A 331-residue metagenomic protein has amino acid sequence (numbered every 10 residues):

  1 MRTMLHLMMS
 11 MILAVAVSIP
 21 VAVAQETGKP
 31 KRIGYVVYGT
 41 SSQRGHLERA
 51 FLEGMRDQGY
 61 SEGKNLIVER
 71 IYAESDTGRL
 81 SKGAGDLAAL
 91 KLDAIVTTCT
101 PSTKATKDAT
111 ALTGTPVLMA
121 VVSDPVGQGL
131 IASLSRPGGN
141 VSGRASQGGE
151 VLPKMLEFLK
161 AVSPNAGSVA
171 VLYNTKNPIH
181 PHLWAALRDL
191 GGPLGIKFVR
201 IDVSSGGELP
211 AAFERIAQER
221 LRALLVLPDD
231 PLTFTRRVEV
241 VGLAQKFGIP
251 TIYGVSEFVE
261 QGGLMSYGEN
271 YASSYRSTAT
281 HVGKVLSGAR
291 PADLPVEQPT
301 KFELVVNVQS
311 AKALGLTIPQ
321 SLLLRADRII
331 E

Functional and structural regions predicted by a protein language model:
M1-E331: Short hydrophobic alpha-helices and adjacent helix-cap/hinge residues
